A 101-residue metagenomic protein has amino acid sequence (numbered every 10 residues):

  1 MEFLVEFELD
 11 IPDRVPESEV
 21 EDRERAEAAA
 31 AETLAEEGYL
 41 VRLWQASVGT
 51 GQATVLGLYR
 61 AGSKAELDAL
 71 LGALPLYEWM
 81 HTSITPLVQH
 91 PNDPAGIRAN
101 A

Functional and structural regions predicted by a protein language model:
M1-A101: Conserved, structured core segments of small domains
